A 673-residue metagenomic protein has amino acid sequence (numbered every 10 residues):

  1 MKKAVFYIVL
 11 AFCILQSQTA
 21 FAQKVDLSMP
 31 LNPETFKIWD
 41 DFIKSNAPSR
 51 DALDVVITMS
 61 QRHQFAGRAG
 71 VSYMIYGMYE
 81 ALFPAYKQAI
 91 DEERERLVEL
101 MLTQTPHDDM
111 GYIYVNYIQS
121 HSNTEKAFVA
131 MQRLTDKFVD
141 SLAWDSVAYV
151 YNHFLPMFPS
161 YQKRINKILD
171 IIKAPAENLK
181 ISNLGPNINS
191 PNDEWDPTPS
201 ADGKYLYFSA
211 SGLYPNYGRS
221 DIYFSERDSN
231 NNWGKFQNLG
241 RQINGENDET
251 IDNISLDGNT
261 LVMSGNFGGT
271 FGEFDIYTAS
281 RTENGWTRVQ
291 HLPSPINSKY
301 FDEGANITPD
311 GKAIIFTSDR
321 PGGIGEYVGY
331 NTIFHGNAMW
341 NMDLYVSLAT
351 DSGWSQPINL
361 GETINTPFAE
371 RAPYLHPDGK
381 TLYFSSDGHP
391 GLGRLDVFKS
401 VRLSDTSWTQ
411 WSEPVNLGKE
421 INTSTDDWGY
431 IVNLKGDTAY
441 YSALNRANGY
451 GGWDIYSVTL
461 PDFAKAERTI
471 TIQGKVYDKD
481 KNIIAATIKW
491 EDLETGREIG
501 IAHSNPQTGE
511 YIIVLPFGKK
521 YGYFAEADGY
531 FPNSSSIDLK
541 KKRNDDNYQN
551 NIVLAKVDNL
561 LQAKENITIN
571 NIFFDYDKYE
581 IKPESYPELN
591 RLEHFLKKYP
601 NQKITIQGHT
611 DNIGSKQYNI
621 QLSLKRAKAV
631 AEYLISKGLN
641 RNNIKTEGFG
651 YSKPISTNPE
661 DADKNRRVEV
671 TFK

Functional and structural regions predicted by a protein language model:
M1-D26: Bacterial Sec-dependent N-terminal signal peptides
R50, D54, E92, N123-E125 (+11 more regions): Short, conserved micro-motifs composed of acidic
M59, R94-L97, L134: Structural register within alpha-helical repeat arrays
S386, G391, Y599, T605-K673: Periplasmic OmpA-like peptidoglycan-binding domain that tethers envelope proteins to the cell wall
L561-Q602, T610-Q617, K664: Short, solvent-exposed beta-strand/turn patches at coil↔beta or beta↔helix junctions that act as interaction loops
